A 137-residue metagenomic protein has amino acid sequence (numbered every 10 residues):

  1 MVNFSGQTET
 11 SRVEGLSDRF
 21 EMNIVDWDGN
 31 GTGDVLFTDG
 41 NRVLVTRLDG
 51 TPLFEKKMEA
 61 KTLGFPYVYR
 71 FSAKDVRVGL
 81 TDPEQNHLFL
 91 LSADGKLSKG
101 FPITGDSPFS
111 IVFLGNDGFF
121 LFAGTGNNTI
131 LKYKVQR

Functional and structural regions predicted by a protein language model:
M1-R137: Beta-propeller-forming repeat regions
